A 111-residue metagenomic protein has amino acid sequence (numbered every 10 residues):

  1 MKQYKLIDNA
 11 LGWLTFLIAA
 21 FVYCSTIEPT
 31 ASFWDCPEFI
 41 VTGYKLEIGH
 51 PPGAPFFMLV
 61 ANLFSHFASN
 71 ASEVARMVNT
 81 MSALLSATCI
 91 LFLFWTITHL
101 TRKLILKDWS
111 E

Functional and structural regions predicted by a protein language model:
L6-F33: Transmembrane signal-anchor helices characteristic of membrane glycosylation enzymes that use polyprenol
I7-L11, N70-M81, E111: Membrane-interface starts of transmembrane alpha-helices
W13, L17, T80-W109: Transmembrane-helix motifs of polytopic, lipid-linked glycan transferases
V22, I27, A61, S65 (+2 more regions): Membrane-water interface at transmembrane helix exits
I27-F39, G49-A61: Extracytoplasmic catalytic/substrate-binding loops of multi-pass membrane glycan-assembly enzymes
Y44-K45: Juxtamembrane helix-capping/reentrant segments at transmembrane boundaries
H50-E73, T80-L84: Short hydrophobic/aromatic helix or loop-helix immediately within or flanking a transmembrane segment in polytopic
